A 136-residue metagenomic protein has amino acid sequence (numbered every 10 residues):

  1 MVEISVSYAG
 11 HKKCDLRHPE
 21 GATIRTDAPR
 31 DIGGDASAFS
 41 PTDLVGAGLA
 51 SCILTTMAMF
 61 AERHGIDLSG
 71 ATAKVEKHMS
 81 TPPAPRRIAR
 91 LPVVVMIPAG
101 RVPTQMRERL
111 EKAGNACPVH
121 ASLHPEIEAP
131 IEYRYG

Functional and structural regions predicted by a protein language model:
M1-A47, M57-G136: Extended beta-strand/beta-hairpin segments
C52-I53: Alpha-helical metal-binding/catalytic segments enriched in His/Glu/Asp
